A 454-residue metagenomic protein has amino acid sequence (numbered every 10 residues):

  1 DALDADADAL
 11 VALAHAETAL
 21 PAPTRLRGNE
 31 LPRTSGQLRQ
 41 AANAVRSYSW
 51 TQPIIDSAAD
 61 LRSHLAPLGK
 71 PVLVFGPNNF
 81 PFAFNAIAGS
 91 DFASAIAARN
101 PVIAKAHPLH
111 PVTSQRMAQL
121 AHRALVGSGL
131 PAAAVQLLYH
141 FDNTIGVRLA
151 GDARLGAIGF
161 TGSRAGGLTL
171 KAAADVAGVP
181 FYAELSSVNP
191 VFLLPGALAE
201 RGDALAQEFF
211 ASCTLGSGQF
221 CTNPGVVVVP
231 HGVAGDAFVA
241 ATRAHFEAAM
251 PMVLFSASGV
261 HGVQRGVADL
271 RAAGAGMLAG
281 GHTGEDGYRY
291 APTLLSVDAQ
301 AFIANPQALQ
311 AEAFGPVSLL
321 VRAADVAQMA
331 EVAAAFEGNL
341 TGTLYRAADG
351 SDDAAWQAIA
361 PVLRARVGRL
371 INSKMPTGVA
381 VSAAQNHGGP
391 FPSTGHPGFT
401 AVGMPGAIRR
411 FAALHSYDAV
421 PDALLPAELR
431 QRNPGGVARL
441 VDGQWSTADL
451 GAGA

Functional and structural regions predicted by a protein language model:
D1, G129-L130, V227-V233, V239-A249 (+1 more regions): Conserved C-terminal structural/oligomerization subdomain of aldehyde/semialdehyde dehydrogenase
D1-R62, S94: N-terminal Rossmann-like NAD(P)+-binding subdomain of aldehyde/semialdehyde dehydrogenases
A14, R99, V135, I158 (+4 more regions): Residue-level signal for inorganic ion chemistry
W50-S128, P316: Conserved small-residue-rich beta-alpha loop and adjacent elements that most often cradle the phosphate/pyrophosphate
L61-R62, Q136-G159: A structured beta-alpha segment of the ubiquitous adenosine-cofactor-binding alpha/beta core
A93-I96, L149, A173, V332 (+1 more regions): Hydrophobic/aromatic ligand-binding patch that stacks against planar heteroaromatic rings of cofactors or nucleotides
A98-I103, G129-A132, A150-A157, F336-T341: Short, surface-exposed connector motifs at secondary-structure boundaries
L120-G129, A165-A304, E331: ALDH superfamily catalytic-core signature
